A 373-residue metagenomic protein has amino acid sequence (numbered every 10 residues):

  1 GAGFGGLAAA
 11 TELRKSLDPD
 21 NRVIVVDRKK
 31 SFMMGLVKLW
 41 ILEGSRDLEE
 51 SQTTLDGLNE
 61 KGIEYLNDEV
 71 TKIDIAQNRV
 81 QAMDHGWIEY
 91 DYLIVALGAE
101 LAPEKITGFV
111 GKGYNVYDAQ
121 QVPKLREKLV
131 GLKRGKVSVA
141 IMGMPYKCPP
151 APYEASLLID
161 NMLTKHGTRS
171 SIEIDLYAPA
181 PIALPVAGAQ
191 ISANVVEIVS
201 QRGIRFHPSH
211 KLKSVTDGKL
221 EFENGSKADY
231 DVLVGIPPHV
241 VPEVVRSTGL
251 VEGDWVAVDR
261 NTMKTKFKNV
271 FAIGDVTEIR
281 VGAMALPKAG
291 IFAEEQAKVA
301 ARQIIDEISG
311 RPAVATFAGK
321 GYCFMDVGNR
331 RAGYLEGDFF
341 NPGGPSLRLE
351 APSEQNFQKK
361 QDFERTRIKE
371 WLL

Functional and structural regions predicted by a protein language model:
G1-E64, G143-V186: Beta1-alpha1 glycine-rich phosphate/pyrophosphate-binding loop at the start of Rossmann-like nucleotide-binding domains
R22, K61-I73, V80, I88 (+2 more regions): A Rossmann-like FAD-binding core segment of flavoenzymes
I63-E154, N161-G167, V234: FAD-binding core/adjacent interface of flavoenzyme oxidoreductases
G108-K133, K219, K227-V232, I236-E295 (+1 more regions): FAD-site-proximal beta/loop scaffold in flavoenzymes
K147-L163, A289-Q296, F324-L335: Short, electropositive alpha-helical surface patch
N161, F292-G319: Internal hydrophobic alpha-helix adjacent to the cofactor/substrate pocket in enzyme cavities
W255-A272, V327-F340, G344-P345: FAD-binding beta-loop-beta segment adjacent to the flavin cofactor pocket
G333-L373: C-terminal auxiliary extensions adjacent to catalytic cores
